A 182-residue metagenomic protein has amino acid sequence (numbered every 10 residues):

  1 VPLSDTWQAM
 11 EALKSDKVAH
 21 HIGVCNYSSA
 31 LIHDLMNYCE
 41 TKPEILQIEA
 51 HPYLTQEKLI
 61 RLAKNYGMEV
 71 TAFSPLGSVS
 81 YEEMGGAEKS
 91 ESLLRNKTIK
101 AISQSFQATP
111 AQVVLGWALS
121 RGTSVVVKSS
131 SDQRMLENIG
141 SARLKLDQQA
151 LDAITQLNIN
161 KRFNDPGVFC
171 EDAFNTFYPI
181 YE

Functional and structural regions predicted by a protein language model:
V1-E182: Beta/alpha (TIM)-barrel catalytic core signal, keyed to glycine-rich beta->alpha loops juxtaposed to Asp/Glu that bind
